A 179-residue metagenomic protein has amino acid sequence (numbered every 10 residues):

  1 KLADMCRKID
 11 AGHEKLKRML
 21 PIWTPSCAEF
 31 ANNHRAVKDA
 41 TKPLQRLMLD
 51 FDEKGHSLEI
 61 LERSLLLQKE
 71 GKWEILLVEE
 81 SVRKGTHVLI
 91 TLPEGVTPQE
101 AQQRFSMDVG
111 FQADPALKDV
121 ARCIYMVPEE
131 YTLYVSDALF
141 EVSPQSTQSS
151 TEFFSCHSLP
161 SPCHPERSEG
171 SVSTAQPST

Functional and structural regions predicted by a protein language model:
K1-K84, T91-Q99: Signature for HUH/AEP ssDNA processing cores
M5, A11-E14, F51, V109 (+4 more regions): Short linear motifs in intrinsically disordered/low-complexity regions
H13, K17, S64, D114 (+4 more regions): Generic N-terminal initiation segments characterized by hydrophobic and/or small/turn-forming residues
F30-H56, L92-S146, T179: DNA replication initiation modules
E80-T86, K118-C123: Short Gly/Ser/Thr- and Asp/Glu-enriched loop/turn motifs at secondary-structure junctions
T86-H87, Y134: Short, well-ordered, mixed-charge alpha-helical segments that flank or form enzyme active sites
E141-T179: Intrinsic disorder/low-complexity segments
